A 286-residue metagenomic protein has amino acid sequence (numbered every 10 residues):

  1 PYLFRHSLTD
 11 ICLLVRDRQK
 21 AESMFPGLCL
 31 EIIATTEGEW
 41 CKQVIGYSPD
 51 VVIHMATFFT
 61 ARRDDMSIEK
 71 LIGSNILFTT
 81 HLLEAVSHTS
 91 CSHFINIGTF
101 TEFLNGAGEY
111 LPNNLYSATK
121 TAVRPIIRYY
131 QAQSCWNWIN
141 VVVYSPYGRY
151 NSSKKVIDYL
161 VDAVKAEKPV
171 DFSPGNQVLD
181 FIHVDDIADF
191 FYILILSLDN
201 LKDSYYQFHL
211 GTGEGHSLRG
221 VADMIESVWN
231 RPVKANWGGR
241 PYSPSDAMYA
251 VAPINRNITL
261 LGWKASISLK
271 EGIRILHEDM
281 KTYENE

Functional and structural regions predicted by a protein language model:
P1-V51: N-terminal Rossmann/SDR dinucleotide-binding element
L14, V52-F58, F94-F100, V141-V143: SDR active-site strand-loop-helix element
A34-S74: NAD(P)H-binding glycine-rich loop region in Rossmannoid oxidoreductase-like domains and their noncatalytic homologs
H54, L77-L115: Conserved Rossmann-fold NAD(P)-dependent oxidoreductase catalytic core, especially the SDR/UDP-sugar
F58-T60, G98-A107, Y144-Y147, L179: Active-site segment of SDR-like NAD(P)-dependent oxidoreductases
T99, P125-Y150: Conserved beta-loop-beta element that borders a ligand/cofactor-binding pocket
L115, T119-A122: Active-site helix of classical SDR
V164-K168, F172-E286: C-terminal substrate-binding subdomain of Rossmann-fold SDR/epimerase-dehydratase oxidoreductases
